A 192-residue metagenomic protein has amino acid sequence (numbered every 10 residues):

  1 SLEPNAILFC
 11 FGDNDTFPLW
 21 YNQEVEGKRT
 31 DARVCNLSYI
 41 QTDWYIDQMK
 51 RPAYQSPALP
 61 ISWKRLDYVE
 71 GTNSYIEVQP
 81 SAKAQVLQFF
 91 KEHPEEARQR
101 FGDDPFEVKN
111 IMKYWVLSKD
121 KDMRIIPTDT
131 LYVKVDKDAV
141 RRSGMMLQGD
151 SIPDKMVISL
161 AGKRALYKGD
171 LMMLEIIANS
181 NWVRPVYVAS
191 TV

Functional and structural regions predicted by a protein language model:
S1-N5, Y21-V192: ER/secretory pathway lumenal C-terminal domains and tails of membrane proteins involved in glycoprotein biogenesis
